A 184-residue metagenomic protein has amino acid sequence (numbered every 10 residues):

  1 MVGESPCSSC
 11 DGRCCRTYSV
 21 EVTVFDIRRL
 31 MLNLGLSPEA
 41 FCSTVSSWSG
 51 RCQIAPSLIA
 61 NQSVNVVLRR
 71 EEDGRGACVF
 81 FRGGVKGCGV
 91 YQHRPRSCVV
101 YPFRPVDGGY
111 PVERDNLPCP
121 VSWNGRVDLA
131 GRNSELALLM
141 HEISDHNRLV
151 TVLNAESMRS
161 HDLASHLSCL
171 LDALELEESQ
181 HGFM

Functional and structural regions predicted by a protein language model:
M1-M184: Short loop/turn segments that flank or connect secondary-structure elements
